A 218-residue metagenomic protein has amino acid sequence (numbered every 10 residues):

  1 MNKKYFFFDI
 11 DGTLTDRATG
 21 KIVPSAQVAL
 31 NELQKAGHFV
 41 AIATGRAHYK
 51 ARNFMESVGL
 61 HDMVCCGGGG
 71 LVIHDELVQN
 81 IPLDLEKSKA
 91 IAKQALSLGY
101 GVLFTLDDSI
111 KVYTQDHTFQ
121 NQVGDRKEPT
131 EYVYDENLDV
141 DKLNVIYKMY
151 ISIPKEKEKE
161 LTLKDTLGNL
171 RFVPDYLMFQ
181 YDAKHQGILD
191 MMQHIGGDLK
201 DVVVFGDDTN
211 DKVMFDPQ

Functional and structural regions predicted by a protein language model:
N2-T19, F215: Asp-based phosphoryl-transfer active-site loop
F6-F8, M63-V64, V204: Residue-level marker for buried hydrophobic side chains located in beta-strands that build the well-ordered beta-sheet
F7-I10, G70-I73, K142, L167-R171: Short, basic/glycine-rich phosphate-binding loops at helix/coil junctions that contact nucleotide phosphates
T13, H48, N210: Conserved Rossmann-like nucleotide-cofactor binding loop
R17-G20, V40-A41, N80-I81, K127-E128 (+1 more regions): Short, flexible loop segments at the rims of nucleotide/cofactor-binding pockets, characterized by
Q27-T118: Active-site phosphate-binding/coordination module
V58, P217-Q218: Structural motif
Q94, Y100, T105-P217: Conserved acidic, metal-coordinating active-site core of Asp-based, Mg2+-dependent phosphoryl-transfer enzymes
